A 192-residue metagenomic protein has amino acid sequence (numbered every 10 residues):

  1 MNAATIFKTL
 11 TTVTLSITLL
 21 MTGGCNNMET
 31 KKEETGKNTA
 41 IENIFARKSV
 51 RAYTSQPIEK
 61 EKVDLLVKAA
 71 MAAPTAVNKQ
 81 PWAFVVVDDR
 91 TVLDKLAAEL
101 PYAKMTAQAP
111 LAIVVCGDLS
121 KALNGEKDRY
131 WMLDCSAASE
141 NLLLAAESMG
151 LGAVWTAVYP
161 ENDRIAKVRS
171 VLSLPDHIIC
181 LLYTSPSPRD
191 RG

Functional and structural regions predicted by a protein language model:
N2-T11: Bacterial N-terminal signal peptides that target proteins for export
T12-L20: Bacterial N-terminal signal peptides
C25-L111: N-terminal amphipathic, basic helical "cap/leader" segment at the start of enzyme domains
N43, A112-C116, L182: Conserved hydrophobic/aromatic beta-strand scaffold that supports enzyme active sites
L66, A70-M71, I113, E126-S170: Small-aliphatic-rich amphipathic alpha-helix that forms the alpha element of a beta-alpha
D89-R90, D118, Y159: Solvent-exposed coil/turn segments that connect beta secondary-structure elements in extracytoplasmic/periplasmic
L172-S185: A glycine-rich helix N-cap at a beta->alpha junction
T184-G192: Conserved small/polar residues in nucleotide/adenosyl-binding loops
